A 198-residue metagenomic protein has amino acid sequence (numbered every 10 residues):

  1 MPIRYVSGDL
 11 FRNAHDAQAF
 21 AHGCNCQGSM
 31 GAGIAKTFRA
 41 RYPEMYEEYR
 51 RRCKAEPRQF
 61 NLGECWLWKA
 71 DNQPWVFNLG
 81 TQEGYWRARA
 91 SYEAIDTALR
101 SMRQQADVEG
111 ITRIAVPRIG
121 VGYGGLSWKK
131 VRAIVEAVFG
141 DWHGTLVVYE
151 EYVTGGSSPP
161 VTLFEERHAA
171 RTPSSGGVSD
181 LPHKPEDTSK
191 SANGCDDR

Functional and structural regions predicted by a protein language model:
M1-R198: Macrodomain-like recognition of ADP-ribose-binding/processing modules
